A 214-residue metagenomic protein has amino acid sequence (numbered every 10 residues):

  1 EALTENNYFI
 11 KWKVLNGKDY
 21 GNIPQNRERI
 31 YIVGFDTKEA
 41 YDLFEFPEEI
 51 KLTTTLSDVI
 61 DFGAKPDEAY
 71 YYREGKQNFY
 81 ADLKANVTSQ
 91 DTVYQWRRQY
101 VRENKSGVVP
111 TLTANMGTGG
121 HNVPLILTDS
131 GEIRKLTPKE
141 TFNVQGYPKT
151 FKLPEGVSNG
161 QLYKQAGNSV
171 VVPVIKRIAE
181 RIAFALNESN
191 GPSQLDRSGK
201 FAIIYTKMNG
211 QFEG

Functional and structural regions predicted by a protein language model:
E1-T111: Class I S-adenosyl-L-methionine
Q77-G214: C-terminal target-recognition/interaction regions appended to catalytic cores
